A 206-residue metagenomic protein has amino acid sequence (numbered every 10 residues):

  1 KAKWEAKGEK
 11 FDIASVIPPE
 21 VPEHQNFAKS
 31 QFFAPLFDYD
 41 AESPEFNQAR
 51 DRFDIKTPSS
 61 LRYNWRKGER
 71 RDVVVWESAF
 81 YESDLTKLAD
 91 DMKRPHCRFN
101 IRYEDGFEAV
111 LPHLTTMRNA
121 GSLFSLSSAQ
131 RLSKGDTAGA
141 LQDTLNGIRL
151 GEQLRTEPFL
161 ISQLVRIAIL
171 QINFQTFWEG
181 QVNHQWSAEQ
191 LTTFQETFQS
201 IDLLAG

Functional and structural regions predicted by a protein language model:
K1-G206: Aromatic-rich surface patch/π-platform used for binding flat ligands and interfaces
